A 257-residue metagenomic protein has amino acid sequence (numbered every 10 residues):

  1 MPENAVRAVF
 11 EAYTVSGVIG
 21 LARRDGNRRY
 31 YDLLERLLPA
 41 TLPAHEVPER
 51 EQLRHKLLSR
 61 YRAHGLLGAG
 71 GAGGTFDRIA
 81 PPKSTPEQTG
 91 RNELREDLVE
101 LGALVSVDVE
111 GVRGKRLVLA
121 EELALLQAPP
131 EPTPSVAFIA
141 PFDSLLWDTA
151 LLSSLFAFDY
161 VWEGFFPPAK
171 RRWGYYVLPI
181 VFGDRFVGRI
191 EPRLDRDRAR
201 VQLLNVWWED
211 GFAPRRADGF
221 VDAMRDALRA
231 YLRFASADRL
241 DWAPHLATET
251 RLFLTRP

Functional and structural regions predicted by a protein language model:
M1-A137, D143-S144, L151, F158-V177 (+1 more regions): Long, low-complexity intrinsically disordered regions
